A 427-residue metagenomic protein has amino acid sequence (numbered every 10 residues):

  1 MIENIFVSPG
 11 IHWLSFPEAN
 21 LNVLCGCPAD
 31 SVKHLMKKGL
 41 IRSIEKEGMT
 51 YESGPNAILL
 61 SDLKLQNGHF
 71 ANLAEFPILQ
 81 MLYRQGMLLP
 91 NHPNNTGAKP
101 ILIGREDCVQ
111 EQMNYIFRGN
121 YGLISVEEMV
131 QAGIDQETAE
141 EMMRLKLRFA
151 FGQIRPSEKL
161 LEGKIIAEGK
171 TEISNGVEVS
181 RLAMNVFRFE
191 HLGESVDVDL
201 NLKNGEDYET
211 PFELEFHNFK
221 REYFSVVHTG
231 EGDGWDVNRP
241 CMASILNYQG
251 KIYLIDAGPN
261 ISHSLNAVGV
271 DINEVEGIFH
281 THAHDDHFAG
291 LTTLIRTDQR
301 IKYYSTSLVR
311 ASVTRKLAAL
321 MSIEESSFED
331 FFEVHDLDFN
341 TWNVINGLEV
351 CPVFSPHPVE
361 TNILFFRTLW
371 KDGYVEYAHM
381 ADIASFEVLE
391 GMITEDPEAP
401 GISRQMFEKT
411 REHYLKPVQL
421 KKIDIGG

Functional and structural regions predicted by a protein language model:
M1-E140, E387-G427: Cap/insert and terminal regions of metallo-dependent hydrolase folds
G10-F16, F187, M242-L246, T361-T368: Short beta-strand scaffold segments in enzyme catalytic cores
C27-P28, T229-D233, A257-N260, A283 (+3 more regions): Active-site metal-binding loops of divalent metal-dependent hydrolases
V130-D236, P240-A243, Y248-Y253: Non-catalytic propeptide/linker segments at domain boundaries
L145-N175, L202-N204, L308-T361, L369: Metallo-beta-lactamase
D256, L265, H282, Y303 (+4 more regions): Divalent metal-coordination and catalytic microenvironments
V270-D298: Di-metal (Zn2+ and/or Mg2+/Mn2+) metal-binding site signature of metallo-dependent hydrolases with the MBL/beta-CASP
F339-G401, E408-K409, H413: Catalytic core of the metallo-beta-lactamase
